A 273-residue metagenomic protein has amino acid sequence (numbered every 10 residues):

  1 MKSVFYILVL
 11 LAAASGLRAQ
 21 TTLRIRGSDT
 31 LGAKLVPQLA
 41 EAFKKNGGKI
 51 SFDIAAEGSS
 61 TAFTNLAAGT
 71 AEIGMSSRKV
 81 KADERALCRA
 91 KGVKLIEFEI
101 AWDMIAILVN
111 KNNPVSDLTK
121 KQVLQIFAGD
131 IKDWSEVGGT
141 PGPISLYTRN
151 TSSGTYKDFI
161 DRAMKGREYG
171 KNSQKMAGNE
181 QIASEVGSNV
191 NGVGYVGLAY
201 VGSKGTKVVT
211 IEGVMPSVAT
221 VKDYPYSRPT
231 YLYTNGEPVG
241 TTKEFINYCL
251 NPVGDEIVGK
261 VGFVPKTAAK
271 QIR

Functional and structural regions predicted by a protein language model:
V4-A13: Sec-dependent N-terminal signal peptides
S15-L17: N-terminal export/targeting leaders of redox proteins
A19-R273: Exported/periplasmic ABC-transporter solute-binding proteins
